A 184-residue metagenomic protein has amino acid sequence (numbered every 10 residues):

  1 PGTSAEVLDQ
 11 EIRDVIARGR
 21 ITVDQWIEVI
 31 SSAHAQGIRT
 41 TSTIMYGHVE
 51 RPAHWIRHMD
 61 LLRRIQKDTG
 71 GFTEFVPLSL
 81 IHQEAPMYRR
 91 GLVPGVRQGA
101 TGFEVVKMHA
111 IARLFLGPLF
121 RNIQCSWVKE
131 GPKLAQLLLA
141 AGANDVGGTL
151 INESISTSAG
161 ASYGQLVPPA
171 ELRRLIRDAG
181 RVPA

Functional and structural regions predicted by a protein language model:
P1, T41-T43, D145-T149: Short hydrophobic alpha-helical runs that function as membrane-insertion/retention elements
P1-I38, M45-D68, M87-F103, S162: Conserved non-cysteine loop/helix-boundary elements of the Radical SAM core domain that shape
T3-S4, T40-Y46, V76-S79, C125-W127: A cross-domain feature marking catalytic cores of carbohydrate-active enzymes and several ubiquitous metabolic/repair
D60, Q66-A184: Auxiliary Fe-S-binding modules of radical SAM enzymes
